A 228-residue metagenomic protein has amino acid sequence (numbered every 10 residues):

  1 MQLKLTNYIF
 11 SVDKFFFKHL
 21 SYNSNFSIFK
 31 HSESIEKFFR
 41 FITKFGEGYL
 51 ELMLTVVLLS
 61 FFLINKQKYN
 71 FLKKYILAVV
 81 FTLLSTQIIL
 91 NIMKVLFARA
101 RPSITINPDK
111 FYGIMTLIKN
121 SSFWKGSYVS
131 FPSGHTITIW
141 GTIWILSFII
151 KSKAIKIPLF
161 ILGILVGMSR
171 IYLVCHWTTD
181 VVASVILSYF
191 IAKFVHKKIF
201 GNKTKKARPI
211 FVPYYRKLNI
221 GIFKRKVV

Functional and structural regions predicted by a protein language model:
M1-T55, K94-G113, F123, K224-V228: N-terminal transmembrane-helix/juxtamembrane module of multi-pass inner/ER membrane proteins
N25, S85, I89, M93 (+1 more regions): Alpha-helical membrane-inserting segments
S32-E36, N65-K74, A78, S122 (+1 more regions): Juxtamembrane/transmembrane-helix boundary motifs in multi-pass membrane proteins
T43-L63, H135-G141: Hydrophobic alpha-helical transmembrane segments
L58-V95: Interfacial segments of alpha-helical transmembrane regions
L63-K66, F97-A98, I106, K151 (+1 more regions): Short helix-capping/hinge motifs at transmembrane helix termini and TM-loop junctions
Q67-K74, S103, K151-I157: Membrane-helix interface segments
G113-V228: Membrane-embedded catalytic cores of phosphoryl/pyrophosphoryl-handling enzymes
